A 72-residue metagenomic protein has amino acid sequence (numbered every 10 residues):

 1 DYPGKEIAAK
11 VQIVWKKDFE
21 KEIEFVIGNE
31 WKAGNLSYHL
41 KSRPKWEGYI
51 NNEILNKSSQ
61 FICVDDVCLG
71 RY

Functional and structural regions predicted by a protein language model:
Y2-L55: Short periplasmic/luminal acceptor-recognition loop of GT-C membrane glycosyltransferases, typified by
L55-Y72: Periplasmic/luminal catalytic loop of GT-C fold multi-pass membrane glycosyltransferases that transfer sugars from
